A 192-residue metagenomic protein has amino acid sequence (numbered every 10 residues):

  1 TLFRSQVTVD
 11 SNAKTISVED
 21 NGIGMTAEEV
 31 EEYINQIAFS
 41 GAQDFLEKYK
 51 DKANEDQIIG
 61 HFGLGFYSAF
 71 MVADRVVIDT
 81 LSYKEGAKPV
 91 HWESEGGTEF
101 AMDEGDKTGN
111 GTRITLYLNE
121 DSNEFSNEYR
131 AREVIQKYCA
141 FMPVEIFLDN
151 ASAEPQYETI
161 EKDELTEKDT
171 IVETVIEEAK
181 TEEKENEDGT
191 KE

Functional and structural regions predicted by a protein language model:
T1-E120, E124-F125, E133, A140 (+4 more regions): GHKL (Bergerat-fold) ATPase N-terminal catalytic module, capturing the glycine-rich phosphate-binding loop and acidic
P143-E154: A short amphipathic beta-strand at an alpha->beta junction
